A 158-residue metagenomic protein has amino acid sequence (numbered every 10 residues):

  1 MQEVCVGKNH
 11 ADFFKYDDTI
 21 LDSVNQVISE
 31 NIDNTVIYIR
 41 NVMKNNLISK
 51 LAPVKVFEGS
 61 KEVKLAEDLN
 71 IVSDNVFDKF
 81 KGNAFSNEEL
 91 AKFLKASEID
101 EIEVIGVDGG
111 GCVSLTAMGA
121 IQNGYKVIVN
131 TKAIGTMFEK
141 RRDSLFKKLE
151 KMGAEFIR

Functional and structural regions predicted by a protein language model:
M1-N75, E155: Active-site acidic carboxylates
G59-V107: Internal catalytic-core helix/loop-beta-alpha segment that presents or stabilizes conserved functional determinants
S86-N87, C112-S114: Short, well-ordered alpha-helical microsegments
E103-V107, Y125-E139: A short glycine-rich beta-strand->turn/loop micro-motif centered on a GG-aromatic cluster
V113-N123: Short Gly/Thr/Asp-enriched flexible loops that form oxyanion-binding sites at enzyme active sites
M137-K151: Active-site-proximal loop->helix
